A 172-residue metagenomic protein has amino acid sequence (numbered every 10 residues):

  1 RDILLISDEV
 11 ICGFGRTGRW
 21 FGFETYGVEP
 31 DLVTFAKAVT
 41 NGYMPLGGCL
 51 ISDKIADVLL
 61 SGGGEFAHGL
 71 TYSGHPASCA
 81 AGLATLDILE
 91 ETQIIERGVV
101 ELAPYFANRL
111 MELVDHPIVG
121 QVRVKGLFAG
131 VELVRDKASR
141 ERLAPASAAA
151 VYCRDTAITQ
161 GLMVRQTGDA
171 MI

Functional and structural regions predicted by a protein language model:
R1-I172: Conserved N-terminal phosphate-binding loop of PLP-dependent enzymes in the Aspartate aminotransferase
